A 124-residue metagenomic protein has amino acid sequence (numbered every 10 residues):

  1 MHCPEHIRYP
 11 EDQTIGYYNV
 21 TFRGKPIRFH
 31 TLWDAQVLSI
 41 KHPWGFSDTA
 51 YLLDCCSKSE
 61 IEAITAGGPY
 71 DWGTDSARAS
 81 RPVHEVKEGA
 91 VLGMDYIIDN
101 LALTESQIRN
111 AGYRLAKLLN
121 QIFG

Functional and structural regions predicted by a protein language model:
P4-G124: C-terminal accessory segments of proteins
